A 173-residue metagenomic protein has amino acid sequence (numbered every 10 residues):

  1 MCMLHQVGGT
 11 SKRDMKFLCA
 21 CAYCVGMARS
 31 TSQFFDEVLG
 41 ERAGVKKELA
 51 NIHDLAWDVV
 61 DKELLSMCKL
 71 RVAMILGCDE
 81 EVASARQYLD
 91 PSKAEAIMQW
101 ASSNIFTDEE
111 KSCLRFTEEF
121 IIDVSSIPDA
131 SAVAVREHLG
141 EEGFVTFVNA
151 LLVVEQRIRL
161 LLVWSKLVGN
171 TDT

Functional and structural regions predicted by a protein language model:
C2, S11, K16-S66, R86-D90 (+1 more regions): Acidic, glycine/proline-rich low-complexity segments that act as flexible tails and inter-domain linkers
F34-V38, V59-G77, W100-S102, G143-N149: Alpha-helical scaffold segments that form or flank carboxylate-/histidine-based iron centers
R42-E48, G77-D79, I121-D129: Short acidic alpha-helix initiation/capping motifs at coil-to-helix transition points, especially at protein N-termini
L65-E95: Conserved alpha-helical segments that form or flank metal/cofactor-binding pockets of metalloenzymes
M67-A73, I97, C113-I121, F147-E155: Short alpha-helical scaffolding segments that buttress acidic/His motifs in well-ordered protein cores
Q99-V133: Mid-chain, well-packed structural core segment of small domains
S126-F147: Acidic interhelical loop/turn segments
E141-T173: Preference for long, well-ordered alpha-helical segments
